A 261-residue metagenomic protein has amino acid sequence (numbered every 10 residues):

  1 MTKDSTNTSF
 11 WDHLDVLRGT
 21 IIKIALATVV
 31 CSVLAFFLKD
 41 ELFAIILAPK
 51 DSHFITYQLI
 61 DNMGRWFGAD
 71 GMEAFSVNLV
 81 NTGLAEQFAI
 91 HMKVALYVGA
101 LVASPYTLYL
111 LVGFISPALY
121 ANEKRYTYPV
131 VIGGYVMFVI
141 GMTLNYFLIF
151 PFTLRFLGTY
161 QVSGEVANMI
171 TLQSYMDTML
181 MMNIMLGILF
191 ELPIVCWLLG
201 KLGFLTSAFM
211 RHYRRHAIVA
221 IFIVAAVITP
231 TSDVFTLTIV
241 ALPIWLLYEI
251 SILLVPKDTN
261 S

Functional and structural regions predicted by a protein language model:
M1-S261: Membrane topogenic/interface segments and analogous intrinsically disordered interaction regions
